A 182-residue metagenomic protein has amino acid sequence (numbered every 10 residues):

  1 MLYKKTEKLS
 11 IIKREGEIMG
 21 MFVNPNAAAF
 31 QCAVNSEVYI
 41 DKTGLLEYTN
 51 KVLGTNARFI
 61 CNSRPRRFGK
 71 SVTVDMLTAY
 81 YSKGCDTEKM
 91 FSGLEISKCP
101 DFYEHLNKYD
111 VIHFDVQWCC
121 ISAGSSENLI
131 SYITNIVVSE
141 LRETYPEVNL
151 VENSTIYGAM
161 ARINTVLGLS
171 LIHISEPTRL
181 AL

Functional and structural regions predicted by a protein language model:
N24-E47: N-terminal pre-Walker A segment at the start of P-loop NTPase domains
A27, T78-S82, L106-I121, E127-P146: Conserved NTP-binding/hydrolysis module of P-loop NTPases
T49-A57: Phosphate-binding P-loop
F59-T73: Walker A/P-loop nucleotide-binding motif
S63-P65, L94-I96, H113-I121: A short hydrophobic beta-strand->loop->alpha-helix junction that borders the nucleotide-binding pocket of P-loop NTPases
Y80-N107, N149-N153: Flexible phosphate/Mg2+-sensing switch loops adjacent to catalytic phosphate-binding sites
I136-L171: Mid-core helix/loop region of P-loop NTP-binding domains shared across ATPases and GTPases
I172-E176, L180-L182: Single conserved hydrophobic/aromatic residue that forms the stacking wall/gate of nucleotide- or nucleobase-binding
